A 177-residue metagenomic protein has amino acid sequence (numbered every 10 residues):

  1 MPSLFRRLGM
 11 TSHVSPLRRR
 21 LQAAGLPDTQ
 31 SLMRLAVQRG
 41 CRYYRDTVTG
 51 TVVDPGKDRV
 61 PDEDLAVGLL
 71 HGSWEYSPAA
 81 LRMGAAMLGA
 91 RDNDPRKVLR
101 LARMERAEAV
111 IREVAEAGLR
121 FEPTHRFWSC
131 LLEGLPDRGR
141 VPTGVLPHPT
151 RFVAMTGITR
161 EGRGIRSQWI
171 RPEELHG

Functional and structural regions predicted by a protein language model:
M1-A23: Basic, Lys/Arg-rich alpha-helical nucleic-acid-recognition elements, primarily the DNA-binding modules of transcription
P2-S3, V14-P16, Q30, L35-Q38 (+2 more regions): General helical secondary-structure elements
G9, H13, A24-T29, Y76 (+2 more regions): Non-membrane alpha-helical secondary structure
M10, V14, A36-V37, F121 (+2 more regions): Short linear sequence motifs
L26-V60: Short gly/ser-rich loop at a beta-strand->alpha-helix junction or flexible surface loop bordering the NTP-binding
M33-R34, G118, I158-T159: Alpha-helical interaction segments
D46-V141: Mid-protein regulatory/catalytic core that forms ligand/cofactor-binding pockets and protein-protein interaction
T124-G177: Charge-dense, extended regions
